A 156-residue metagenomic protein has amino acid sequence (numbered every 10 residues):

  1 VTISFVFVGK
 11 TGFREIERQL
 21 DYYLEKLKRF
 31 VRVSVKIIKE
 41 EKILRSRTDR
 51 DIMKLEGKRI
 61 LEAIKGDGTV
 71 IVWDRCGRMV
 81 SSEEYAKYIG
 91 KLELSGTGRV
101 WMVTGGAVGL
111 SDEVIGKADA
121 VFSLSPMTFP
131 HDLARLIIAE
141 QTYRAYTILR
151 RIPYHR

Functional and structural regions predicted by a protein language model:
V1-L27: N-terminal beta1-alpha1 ligand-phosphate binding loop
F5, I71, G105, I138: Conserved RecA-like P-loop NTPase ATPase core
V6-V8, K36-I38, V103: Short hydrophobic segments within beta-strands
T11, R75-R78, G106-G109: Short glycine-rich anion-binding loops that position phosphate/pyrophosphate groups of nucleotides and phosphorylated
E17, D21-L24, G57, D112-I115: Short, surface-exposed alpha-helical segments at coil->helix boundaries
R32, K36-V100: S-adenosyl-L-methionine/SAH cofactor-binding core of RNA-modifying enzymes
A86-S125: A mid-sequence interfacial segment
D112-R156: Structured adenosyl-cofactor binding patch, chiefly the S-adenosyl-L-methionine
